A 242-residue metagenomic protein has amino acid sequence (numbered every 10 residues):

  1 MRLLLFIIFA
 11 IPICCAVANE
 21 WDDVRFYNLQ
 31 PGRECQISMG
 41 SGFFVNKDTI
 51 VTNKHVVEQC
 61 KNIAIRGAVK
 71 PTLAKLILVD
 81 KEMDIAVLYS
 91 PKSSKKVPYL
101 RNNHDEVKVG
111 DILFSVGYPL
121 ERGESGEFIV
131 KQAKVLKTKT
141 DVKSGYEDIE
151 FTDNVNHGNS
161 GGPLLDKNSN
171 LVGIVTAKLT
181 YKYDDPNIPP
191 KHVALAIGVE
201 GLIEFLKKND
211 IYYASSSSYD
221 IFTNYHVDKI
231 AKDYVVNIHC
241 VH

Functional and structural regions predicted by a protein language model:
L3-P12: Sec-dependent N-terminal signal peptides
N19-E20, N62-K95, Y99-V107, I230: Conserved catalytic-core segment of clan PA serine endopeptidases
N19-Q30, K95-V97, L120, L171 (+1 more regions): C-terminal cap/linker of serine protease catalytic domains
N28-K47, N53, P71-L73, F222-H226: A conserved glycine-rich beta-strand in the N-terminal activation segment of trypsin-fold
I37-M39, V45-K47, V51, E58-C60 (+7 more regions): Extracytoplasmic
S38-S41, D148-K167, I188, A194: Gly/Ser-rich catalytic serine loop of serine hydrolases
G42, D48, T52, A74 (+9 more regions): Terminal peptide-recognition signature
V97-E147, V155-N159, V175-P186: Flexible, gly/ser-rich surface segments that form the specificity/activation loops bordering the active-site cleft
